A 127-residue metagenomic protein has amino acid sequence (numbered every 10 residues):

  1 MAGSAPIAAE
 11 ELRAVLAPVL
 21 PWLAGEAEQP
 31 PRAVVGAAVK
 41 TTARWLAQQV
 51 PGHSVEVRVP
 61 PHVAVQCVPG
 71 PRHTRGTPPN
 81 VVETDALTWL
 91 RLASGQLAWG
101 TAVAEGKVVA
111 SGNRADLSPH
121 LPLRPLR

Functional and structural regions predicted by a protein language model:
M1-R127: Feature captures hydrophobic
